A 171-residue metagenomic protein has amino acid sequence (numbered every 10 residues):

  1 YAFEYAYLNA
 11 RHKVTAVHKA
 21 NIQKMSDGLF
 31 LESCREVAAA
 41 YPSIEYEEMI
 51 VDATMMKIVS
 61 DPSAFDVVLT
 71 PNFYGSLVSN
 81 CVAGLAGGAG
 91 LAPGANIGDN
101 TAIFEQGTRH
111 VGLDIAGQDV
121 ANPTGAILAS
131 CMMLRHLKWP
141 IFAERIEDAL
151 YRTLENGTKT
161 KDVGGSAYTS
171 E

Functional and structural regions predicted by a protein language model:
Y1-D52: Glycine-rich phosphate/diphosphate-binding loop of Rossmann-like nucleotide-binding domains
E4-N9, V14, A20-I22, A149-E171: Glycine-rich phosphate/pyrophosphate-binding loop and the adjoining helix
A20-K24, E48, V67-V68, D119-V120 (+2 more regions): Hydrophobic alpha-helical scaffolding
K24-C34, V59-F65, A83, T158-K161 (+1 more regions): Short glycine/threonine-rich loop-to-helix capping motif typified by GTGT followed within a few residues by an Asp-Pro
G28, E48-D52, T124, P140 (+2 more regions): Conserved structured core elements
A39-V51, Y74-G84, T169-E171: Short, surface-exposed, charge-dense and proline/glycine-enriched linear segments
A53-K57: A generic local structural motif
I58-G157: Glycine-rich phosphate/nucleotide-binding loop
